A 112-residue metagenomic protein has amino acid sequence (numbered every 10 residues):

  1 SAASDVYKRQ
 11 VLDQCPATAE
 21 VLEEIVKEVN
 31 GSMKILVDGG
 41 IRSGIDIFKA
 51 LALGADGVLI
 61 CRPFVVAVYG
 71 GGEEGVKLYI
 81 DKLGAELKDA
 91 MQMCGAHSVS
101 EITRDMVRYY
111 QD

Functional and structural regions predicted by a protein language model:
S1-Y7: Short, small-residue-biased leader/transition segments that mark boundaries at the very start of proteins
K8-C15, V65-Y69: Glycine-rich, proline-tolerant flexible connector loops at the mouths of alpha/beta enzymes
E20-D38, R42-D112: Alpha/beta catalytic cores of nucleotide-metabolism and tRNA/nucleoside-modifying enzymes
